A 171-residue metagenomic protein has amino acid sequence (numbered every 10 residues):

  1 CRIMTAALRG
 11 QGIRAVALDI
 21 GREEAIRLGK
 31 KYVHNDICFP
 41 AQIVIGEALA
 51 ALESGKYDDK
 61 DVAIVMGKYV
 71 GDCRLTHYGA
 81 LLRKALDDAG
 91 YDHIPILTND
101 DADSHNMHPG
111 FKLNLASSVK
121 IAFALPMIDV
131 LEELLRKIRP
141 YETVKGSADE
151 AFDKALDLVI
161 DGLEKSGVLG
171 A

Functional and structural regions predicted by a protein language model:
C1-A171: An N-terminal assembly and electron-transfer interface module characteristic of large anaerobic redox and radical
